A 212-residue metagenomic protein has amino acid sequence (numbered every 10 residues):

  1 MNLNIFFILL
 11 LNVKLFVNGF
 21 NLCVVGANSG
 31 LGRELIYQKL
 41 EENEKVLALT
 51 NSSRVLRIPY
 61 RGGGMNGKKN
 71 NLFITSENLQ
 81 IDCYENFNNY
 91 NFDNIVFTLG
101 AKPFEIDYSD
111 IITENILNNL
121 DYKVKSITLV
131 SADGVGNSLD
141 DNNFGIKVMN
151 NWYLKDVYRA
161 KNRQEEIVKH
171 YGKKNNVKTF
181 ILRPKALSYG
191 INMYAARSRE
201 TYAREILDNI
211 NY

Functional and structural regions predicted by a protein language model:
M1-F20: Classical Sec-dependent N-terminal signal peptides that target proteins to the secretory pathway
N21, D93-N94, S126: Structural motif
C23-E42: N-terminal Rossmann NAD(P)H-binding glycine-rich loop of SDR-like oxidoreductase domains
S29, I106-D110, N150-E165, A196-E200: Short-chain dehydrogenase/reductase
L47, S52-R54, L117-V157, F180: Conserved Rossmann-fold NAD(P)-dependent oxidoreductase catalytic core, especially the SDR/UDP-sugar
S53-D121: NAD(P)H-binding glycine-rich loop region in Rossmannoid oxidoreductase-like domains and their noncatalytic homologs
N162-K169, K173, A195-Y212: C-terminal helical subdomain
E165-I191: Conserved beta-loop-beta element that borders a ligand/cofactor-binding pocket
